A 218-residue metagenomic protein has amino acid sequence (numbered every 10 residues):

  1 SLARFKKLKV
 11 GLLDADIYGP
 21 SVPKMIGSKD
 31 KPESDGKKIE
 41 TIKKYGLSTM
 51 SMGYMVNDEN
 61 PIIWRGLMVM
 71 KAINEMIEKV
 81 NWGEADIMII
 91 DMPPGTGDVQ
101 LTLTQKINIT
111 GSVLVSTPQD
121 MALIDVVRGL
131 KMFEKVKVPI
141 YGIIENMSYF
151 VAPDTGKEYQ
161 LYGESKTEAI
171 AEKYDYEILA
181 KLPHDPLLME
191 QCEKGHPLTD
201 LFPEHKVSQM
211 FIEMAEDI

Functional and structural regions predicted by a protein language model:
A3-R4, T104: Gly/Ala-rich phosphate-binding loop of Rossmann-like dinucleotide-binding domains, activating on the conserved
K6-E59, I63-W64, M70, E78: Phosphate-binding loop that captures ATP/GTP phosphates
P23-I26, P61-I62, L101, T155-G156 (+1 more regions): Short acidic, glycine/serine/threonine-rich loops at helix termini
M50, I73, M92, Q105 (+2 more regions): Glycine-rich phosphate-binding loops of nucleotide-dependent enzymes
V56-L103: Phosphate-binding/switch loop-helix module in NTP-utilizing enzymes
D86-I87, P93-Q191: Conserved catalytic-core segment of NTP-binding enzymes
K194-H205: C-terminal boundary of histidine-terminating zinc-finger modules
M210-I218: C-terminal alpha-helix
